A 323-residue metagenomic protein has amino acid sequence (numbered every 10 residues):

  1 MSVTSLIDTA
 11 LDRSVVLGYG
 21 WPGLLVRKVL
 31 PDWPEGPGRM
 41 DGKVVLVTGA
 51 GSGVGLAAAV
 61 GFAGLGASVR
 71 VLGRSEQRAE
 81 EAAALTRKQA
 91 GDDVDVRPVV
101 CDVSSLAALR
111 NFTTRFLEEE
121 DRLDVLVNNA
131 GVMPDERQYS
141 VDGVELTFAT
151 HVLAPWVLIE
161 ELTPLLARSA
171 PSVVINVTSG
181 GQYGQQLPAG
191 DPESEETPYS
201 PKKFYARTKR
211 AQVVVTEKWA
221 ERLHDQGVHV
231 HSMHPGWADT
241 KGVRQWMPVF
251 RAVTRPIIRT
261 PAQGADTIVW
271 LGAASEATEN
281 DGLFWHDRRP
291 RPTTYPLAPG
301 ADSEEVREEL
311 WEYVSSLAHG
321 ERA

Functional and structural regions predicted by a protein language model:
M1-V44, D302-A323: Non-catalytic terminal and boundary segments that flank Rossmann-like NAD(P)-dependent oxidoreductase
S5-T9, Y19-L24, T208, T254-Y295 (+1 more regions): C-terminal helical subdomain
G36, G131-F148, A167-Q226, H234-A252: Catalytic loop of short-chain dehydrogenase/reductase
V44, G51-G53: Conserved glycine-rich cofactor-binding loop
L65-E81: Conserved glycine-rich Rossmann-like NAD(P)H-binding loop of the short-chain dehydrogenase/reductase
E76, P98-T114: The beta1-alpha1 cofactor-binding region of Rossmann-like NAD(H)/NADP(H)-dependent oxidoreductases
Q89-D95, R115-N128, P134-S140: A glycine-rich helix->loop->beta "capping" turn within Rossmann-like NAD(P)(H)-dependent oxidoreductase domains
